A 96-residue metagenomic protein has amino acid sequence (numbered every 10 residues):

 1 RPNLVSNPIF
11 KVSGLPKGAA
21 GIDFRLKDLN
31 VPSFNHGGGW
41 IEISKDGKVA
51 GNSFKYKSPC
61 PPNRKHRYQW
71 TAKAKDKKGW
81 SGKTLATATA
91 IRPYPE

Functional and structural regions predicted by a protein language model:
R1-E96: N-terminus-centered regions that define maturation/targeting leaders and the start of the first functional domain
